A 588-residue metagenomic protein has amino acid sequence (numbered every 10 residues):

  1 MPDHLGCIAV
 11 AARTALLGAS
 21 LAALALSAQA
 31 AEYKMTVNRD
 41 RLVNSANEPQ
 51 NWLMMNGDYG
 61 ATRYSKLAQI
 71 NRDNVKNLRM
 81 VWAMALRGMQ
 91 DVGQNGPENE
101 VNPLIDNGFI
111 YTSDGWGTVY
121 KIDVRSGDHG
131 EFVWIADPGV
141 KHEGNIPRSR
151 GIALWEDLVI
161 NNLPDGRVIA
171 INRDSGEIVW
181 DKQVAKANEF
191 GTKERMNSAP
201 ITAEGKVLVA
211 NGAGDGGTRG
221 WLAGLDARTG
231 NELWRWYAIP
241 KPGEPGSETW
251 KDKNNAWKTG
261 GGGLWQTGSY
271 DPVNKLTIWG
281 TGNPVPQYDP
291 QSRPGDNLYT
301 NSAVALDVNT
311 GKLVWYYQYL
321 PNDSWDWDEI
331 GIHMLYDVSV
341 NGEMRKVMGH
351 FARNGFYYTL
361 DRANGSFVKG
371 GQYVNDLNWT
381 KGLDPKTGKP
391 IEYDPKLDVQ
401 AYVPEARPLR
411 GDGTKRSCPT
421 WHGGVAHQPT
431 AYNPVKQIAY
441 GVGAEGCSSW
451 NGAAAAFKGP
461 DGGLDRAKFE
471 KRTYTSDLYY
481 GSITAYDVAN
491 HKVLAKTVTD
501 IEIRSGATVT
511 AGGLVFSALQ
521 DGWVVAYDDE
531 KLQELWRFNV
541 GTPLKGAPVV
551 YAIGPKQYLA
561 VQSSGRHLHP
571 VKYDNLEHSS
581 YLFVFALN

Functional and structural regions predicted by a protein language model:
M1-A11: N-terminal secretory signal peptides that target proteins for export/translocation
A31-V81, A238-P245, A401-R407, R472-T473 (+1 more regions): Blade/loop signatures of beta-propeller domains
W52-N56, G96-T118, G144-V168, T192-R219 (+7 more regions): Repeat-blade elements of multi-bladed beta-propeller folds
A61-A185, V509-T510: N-terminal cofactor/phosphate-binding cores enriched in small/glycine residues, especially glycine-rich loops such as
M84-N102, W134-E156, I178-A199, G216 (+11 more regions): Extracytoplasmic beta-rich repeat domains
I171-G176, G220-E232, R293-K312, D361-G365 (+2 more regions): Beta-propeller blade signature
I332-K381, R410-T420, D529, G565 (+2 more regions): Phosphate/diphosphate-binding loops
D337, G443-E445, T475-Q533: Loop/turn-rich, solvent-exposed surfaces of beta-rich toroidal or solenoidal domains
